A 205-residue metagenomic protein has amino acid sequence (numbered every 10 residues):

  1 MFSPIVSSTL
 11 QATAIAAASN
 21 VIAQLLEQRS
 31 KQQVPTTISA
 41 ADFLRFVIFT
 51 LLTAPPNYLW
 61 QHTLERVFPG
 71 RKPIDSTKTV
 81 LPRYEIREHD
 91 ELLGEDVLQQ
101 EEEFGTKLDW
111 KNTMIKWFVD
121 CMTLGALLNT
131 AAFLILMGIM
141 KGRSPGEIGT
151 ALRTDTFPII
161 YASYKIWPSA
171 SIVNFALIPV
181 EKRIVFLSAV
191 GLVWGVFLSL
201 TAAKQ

Functional and structural regions predicted by a protein language model:
F2-R29, S39-K78, P82-R83, D109-K141 (+1 more regions): Alpha-helical transmembrane segments of eukaryotic organelle membrane transporters and related multi-pass membrane
K31-V34, G146-I148: Membrane-interface helix termini and inter-helical loops of multi-pass transporters
Q33-T36, K72-K107: Intrinsically disordered, low-complexity domain-flanking/linker segments in eukaryotic proteins, enriched
E95-T106, T123, A132, L136-G149: Charge-biased low-complexity scaffold regions
T150-T154: Short amphipathic alpha-helical coupling elements at transmembrane boundaries
